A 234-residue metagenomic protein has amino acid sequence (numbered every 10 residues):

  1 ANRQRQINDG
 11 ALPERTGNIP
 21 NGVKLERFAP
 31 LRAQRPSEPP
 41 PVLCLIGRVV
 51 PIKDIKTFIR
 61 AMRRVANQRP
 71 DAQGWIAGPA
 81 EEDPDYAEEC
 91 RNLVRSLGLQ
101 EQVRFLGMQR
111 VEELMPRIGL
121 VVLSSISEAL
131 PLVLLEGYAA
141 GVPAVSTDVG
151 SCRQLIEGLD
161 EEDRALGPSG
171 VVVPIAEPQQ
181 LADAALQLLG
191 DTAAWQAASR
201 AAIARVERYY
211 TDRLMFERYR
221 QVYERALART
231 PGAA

Functional and structural regions predicted by a protein language model:
A1, G22: Carbohydrate-associated surface elements
P36-K53, I59-M62, W75: Conserved donor-binding/catalytic core segment of Leloir-type glycosyltransferases
I46, Q73-E88: Glycosyltransferase donor-sugar binding loop
D83-A87, L99-M108, L114, V171: Active-site donor-binding acidic/aromatic loop of nucleotide-activated sugar and phosphosugar transferases involved
I126: Aromatic "clamp/platform" in nucleotide-sugar-dependent glycosyltransferases that forms part of the donor/acceptor
P143-S146, G150-E157: Short hydrophobic beta-strand element within catalytic cores of glycosyltransferases and related nucleotide-activated
G158-P178, Q187-T192: Conserved acidic donor-binding segment of nucleotide-sugar-dependent glycosyltransferases
Q187, A194-R208, R218-Q221: A short, well-ordered alpha-helix in the C-terminal region of glycosyltransferases
